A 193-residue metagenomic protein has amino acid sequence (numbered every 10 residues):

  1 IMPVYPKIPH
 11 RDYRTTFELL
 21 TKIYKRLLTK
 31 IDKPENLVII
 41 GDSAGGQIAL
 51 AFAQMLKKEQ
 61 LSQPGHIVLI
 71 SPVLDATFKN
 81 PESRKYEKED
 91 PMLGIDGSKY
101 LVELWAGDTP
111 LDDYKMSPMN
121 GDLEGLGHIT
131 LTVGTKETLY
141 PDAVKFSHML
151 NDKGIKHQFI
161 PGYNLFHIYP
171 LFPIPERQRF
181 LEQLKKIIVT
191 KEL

Functional and structural regions predicted by a protein language model:
I1-L193: Alpha/beta-hydrolase superfamily serine-hydrolase fold, recognizing
